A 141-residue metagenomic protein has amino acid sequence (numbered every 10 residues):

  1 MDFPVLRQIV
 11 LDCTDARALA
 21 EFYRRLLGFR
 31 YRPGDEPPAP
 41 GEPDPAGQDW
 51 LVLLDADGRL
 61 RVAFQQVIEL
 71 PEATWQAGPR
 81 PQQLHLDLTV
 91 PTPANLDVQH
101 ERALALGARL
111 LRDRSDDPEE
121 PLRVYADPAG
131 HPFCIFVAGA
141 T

Functional and structural regions predicted by a protein language model:
M1-F3, D12-V62, A105-A108, D113-D116: Core segments of cupin and vicinal oxygen chelate
D2-P4, Q8, V52-D55, R59-V67 (+2 more regions): Vicinal oxygen chelate
L6, Q82-H85: Eukaryotic phosphotyrosine signaling hubs
V10-D12, D87-P91: Short hydrophobic/aromatic beta-strand micro-patches that form the beta-sheet surface supporting nucleotide- or nucleic
T14-D15, A94-N95, P121: Residue-level recognition of alpha-helix initiation/capping sites
A18-L19, P93-Q99: Short, conserved charged micro-motifs
E69-L70, P91-P93: Short Gly/Pro-enriched loop/turn and capping motifs at secondary-structure junctions
Q76-P79: Gly/Ser-enriched beta-turn/beta-hairpin loop segments
